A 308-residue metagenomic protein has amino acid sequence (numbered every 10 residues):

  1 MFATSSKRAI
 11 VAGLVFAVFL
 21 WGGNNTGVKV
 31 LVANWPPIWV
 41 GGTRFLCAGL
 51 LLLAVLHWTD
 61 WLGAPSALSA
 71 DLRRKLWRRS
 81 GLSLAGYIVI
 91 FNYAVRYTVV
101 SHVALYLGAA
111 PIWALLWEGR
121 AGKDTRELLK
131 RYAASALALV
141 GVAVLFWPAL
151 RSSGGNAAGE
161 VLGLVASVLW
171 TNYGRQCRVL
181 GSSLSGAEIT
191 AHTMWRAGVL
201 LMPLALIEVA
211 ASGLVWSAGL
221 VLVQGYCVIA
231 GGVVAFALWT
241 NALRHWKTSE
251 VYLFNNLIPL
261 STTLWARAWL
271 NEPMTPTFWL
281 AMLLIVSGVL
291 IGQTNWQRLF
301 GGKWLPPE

Functional and structural regions predicted by a protein language model:
M1-G42, G81, V89-Y93, S152-V179 (+2 more regions): Glycine-/small-residue-enriched transmembrane alpha-helix faces in small-molecule transporters and effluxers
R8-G13, W39-W58, W77-R78, R131-G141 (+5 more regions): Hydrophobic alpha-helical transmembrane segments of multi-pass integral membrane proteins, especially transporters
L20, N24-N25, L53-L107, V144 (+1 more regions): Specific transmembrane alpha-helical segments of multi-pass solute transporters/efflux pumps, especially DMT/EamA
G22, G81-A85, V89, I112-L116 (+6 more regions): Hydrophobic/small/kink-forming positions within alpha-helical transmembrane segments of polytopic membrane proteins
T26-N34, G63-P65, R96, F146-N156 (+2 more regions): Membrane-interface helix termini and inter-helical loops of multi-pass transporters
W35, T98, D124-T125, L184-S185 (+2 more regions): Membrane-helix interface residues
W39-L50, I88-R126, K130, A166 (+1 more regions): Specific alpha-helical transmembrane segments that line the substrate/conduction pathway and gating interfaces
L52, G108-A109, W117, E127-A149 (+4 more regions): Hydrophobic transmembrane alpha-helices of multi-pass small-molecule transport proteins
